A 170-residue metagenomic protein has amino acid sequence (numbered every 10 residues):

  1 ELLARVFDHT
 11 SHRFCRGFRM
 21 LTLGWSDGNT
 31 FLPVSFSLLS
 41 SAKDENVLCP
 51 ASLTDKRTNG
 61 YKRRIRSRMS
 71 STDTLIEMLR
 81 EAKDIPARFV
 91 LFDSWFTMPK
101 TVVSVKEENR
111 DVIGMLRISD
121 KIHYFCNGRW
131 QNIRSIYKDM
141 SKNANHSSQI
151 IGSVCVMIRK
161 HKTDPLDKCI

Functional and structural regions predicted by a protein language model:
E1, L23, V90-T97, V112: Short, conserved catalytic/metal-binding motifs centered on acidic residues
E1, M98-V105, K121-G128: A short acidic (Asp/Glu
E1-A42: Active-site-proximal, Lys/Arg-enriched surface segment that forms a nucleic-acid-binding/basic interface patch
D8-S11, L91, K100-V103: Catalytic micro-motifs at enzyme active sites that drive phosphoryl/nucleotidyl and oxygen chemistry
F18, F31, I85-A87, N109: A general structural motif
F31-S37, A42-G60, R64, D111-I170: An anionic, glycine-rich sequence signature occurring as long contiguous blocks
R63-F89, M157: Short, basic/hydrophobic alpha-helical segments
K83-D84, V102-D111: Short, surface-exposed basic-aromatic patches at helix termini and helix-loop junctions that form
